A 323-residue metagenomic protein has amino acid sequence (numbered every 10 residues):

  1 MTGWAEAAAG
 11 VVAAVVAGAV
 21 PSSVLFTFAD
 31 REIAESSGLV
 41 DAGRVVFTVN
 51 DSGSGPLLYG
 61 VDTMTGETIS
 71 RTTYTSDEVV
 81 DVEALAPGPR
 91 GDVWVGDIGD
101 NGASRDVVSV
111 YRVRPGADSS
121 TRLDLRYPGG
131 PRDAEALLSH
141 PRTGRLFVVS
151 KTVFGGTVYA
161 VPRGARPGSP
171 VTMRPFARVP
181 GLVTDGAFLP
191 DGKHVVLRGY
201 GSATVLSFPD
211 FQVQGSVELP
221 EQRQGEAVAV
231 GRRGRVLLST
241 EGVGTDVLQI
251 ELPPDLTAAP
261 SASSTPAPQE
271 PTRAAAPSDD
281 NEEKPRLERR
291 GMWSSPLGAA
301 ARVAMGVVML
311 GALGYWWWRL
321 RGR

Functional and structural regions predicted by a protein language model:
T2-E6, A17-R323: Sequence/structural signature of beta-propeller domains
G10: Short, His- and charge-rich active-site/binding loops that engage polyanionic ligands
A13-A14: N-terminal membrane-targeting/anchoring modules of bacterial envelope and secretion proteins
